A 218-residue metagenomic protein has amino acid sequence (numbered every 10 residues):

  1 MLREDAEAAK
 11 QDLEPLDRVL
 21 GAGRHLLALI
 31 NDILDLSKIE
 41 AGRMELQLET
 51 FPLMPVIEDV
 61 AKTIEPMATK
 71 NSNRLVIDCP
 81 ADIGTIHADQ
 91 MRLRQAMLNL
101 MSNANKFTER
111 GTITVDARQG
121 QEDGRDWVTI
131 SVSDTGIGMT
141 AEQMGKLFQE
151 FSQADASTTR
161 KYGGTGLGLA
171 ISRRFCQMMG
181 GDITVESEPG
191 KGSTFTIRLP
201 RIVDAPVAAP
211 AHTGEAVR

Functional and structural regions predicted by a protein language model:
G21-L26: Short alpha-helical segment of the dimerization/phosphotransfer core of two-component systems
S37-L48: Helix-loop junction within the histidine kinase core
Q47-K62, R94: A conserved beta-strand-to-alpha-helix junction within the catalytic ATP-binding
Q47-P52, T69, R74-G84, G120: Conserved catalytic submotifs in the C-terminal HATPase_c
E58-K70, R74: Short alpha-helical segment within the cytosolic histidine kinase core of two-component systems
E142-Q149: ATPase catalytic-site recognition across NTP-hydrolyzing enzymes
